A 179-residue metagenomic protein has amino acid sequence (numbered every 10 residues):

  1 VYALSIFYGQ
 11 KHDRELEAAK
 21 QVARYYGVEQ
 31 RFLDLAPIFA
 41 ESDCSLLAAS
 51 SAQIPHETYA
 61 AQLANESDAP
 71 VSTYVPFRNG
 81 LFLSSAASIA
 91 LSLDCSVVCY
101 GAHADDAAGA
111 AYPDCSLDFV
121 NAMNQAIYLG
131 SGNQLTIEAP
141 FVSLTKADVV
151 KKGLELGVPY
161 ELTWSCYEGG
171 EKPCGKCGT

Functional and structural regions predicted by a protein language model:
V1-G157: ATP-dependent adenylation/nucleotidyltransferase module used to activate substrates
S84, W164-T179: Local cysteine-cluster metal-coordination motifs and their immediate loop/turn environment, predominantly Fe-S cluster
L93, E161, G175: Structured loop/turn residues at beta-strand edges in well-structured enzyme cores
G157-T163: A short alpha-helix-loop-beta-strand transition element characteristic of N-terminal alpha/beta dinucleotide-binding
